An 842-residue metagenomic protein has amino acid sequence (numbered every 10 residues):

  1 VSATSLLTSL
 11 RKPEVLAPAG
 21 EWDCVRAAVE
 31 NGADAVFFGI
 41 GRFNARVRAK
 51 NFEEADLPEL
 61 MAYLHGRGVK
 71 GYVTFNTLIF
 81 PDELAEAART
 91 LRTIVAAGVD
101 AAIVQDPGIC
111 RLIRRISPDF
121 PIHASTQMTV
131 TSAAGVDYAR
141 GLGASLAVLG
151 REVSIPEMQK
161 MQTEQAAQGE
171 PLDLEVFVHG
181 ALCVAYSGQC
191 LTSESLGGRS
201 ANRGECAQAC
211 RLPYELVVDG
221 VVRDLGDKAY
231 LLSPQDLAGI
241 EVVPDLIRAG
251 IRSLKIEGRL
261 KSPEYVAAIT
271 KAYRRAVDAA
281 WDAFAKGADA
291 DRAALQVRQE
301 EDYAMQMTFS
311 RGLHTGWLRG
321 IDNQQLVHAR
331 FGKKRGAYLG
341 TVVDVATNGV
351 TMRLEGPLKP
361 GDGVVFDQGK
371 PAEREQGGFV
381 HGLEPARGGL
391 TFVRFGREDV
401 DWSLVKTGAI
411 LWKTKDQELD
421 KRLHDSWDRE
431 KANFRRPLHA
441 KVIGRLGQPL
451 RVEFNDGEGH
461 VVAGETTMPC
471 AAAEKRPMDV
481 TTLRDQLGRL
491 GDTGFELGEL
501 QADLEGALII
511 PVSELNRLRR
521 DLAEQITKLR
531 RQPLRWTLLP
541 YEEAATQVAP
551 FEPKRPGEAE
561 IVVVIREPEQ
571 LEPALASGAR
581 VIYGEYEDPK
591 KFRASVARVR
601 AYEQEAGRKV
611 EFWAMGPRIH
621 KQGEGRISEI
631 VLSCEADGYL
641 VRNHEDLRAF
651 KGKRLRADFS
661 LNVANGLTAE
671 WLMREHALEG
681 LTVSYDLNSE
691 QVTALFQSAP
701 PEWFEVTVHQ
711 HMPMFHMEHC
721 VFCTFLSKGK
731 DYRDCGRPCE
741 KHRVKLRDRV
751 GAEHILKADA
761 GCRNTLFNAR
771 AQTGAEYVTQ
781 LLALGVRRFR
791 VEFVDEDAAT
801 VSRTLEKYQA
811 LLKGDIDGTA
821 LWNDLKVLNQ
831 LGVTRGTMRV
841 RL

Functional and structural regions predicted by a protein language model:
S2-E30, A35-R46, L60-M61, R67-T74 (+6 more regions): Surface-exposed amphipathic alpha-helical tracts and adjacent flexible/coil segments at the periphery of soluble enzymes
V47-N51: Conserved non-cysteine loop/helix-boundary elements of the Radical SAM core domain that shape
F52-L57: Glycine-rich, highly charged phosphate/nucleotide-binding loops
T131: Active-site PLP-lysine loop of aminotransferase-like
A134: Short, conserved phosphate-binding/catalytic loop or strand-edge motifs used in phosphoryl-/nucleotidyl-transfer
